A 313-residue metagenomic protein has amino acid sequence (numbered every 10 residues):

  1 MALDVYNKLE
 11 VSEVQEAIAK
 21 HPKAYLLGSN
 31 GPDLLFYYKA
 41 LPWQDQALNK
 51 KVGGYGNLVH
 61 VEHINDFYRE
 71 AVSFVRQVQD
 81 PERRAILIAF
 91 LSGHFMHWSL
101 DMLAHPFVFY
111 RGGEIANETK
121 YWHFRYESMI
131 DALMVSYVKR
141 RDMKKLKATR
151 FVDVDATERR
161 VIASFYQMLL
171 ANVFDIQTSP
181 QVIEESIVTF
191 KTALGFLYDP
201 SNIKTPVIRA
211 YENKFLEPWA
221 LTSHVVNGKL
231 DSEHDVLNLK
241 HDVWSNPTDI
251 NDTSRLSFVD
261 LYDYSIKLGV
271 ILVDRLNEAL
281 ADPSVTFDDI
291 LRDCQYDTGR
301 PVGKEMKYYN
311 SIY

Functional and structural regions predicted by a protein language model:
M1-S92, W98-Y313: N-terminal leader/auxiliary helical segments
